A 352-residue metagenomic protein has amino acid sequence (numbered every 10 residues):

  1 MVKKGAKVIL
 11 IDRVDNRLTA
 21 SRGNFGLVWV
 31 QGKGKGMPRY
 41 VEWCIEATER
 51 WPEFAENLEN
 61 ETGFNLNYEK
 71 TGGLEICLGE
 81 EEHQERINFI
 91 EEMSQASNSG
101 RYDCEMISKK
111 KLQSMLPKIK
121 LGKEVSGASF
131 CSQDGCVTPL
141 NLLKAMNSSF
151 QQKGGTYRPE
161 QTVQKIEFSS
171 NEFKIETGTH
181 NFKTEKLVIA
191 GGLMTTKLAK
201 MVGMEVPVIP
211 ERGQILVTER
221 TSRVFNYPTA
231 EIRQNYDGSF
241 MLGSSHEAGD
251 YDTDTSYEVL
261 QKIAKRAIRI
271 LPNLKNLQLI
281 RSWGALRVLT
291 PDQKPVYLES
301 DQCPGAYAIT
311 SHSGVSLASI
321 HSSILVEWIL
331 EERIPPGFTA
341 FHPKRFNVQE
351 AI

Functional and structural regions predicted by a protein language model:
V2-N24: Glycine-rich FAD pyrophosphate-binding loop
L18, T177-F225: Central helical "cap/lid" subdomain
L27-M115, R266-L271: Dinucleotide-binding Rossmann-like beta1-alpha1 core, especially the glycine-rich loop that anchors the ADP
F64-C77, G100-K153, S245-G249, P304-S311: Helix-loop-beta segment of a Rossmann-like dinucleotide-binding subdomain
Q95-N98, M201, E205, S222-R223 (+3 more regions): Flavin-binding catalytic cores
E124, A128-K186, M194: Helical element adjacent to the flavin cofactor pocket in flavoenzyme catalytic cores
T218-E258: Mid-domain catalytic core of redox enzymes that form a hydrophobic substrate pocket/lid adjacent to a catalytic redox
L271-I352: C-terminal catalytic lobe of FAD-dependent flavoproteins
